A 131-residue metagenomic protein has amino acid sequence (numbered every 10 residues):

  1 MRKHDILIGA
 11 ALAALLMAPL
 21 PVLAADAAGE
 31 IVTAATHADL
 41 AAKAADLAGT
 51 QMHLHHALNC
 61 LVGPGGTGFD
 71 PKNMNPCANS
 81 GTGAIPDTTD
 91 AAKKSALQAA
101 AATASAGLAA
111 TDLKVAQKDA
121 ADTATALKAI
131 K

Functional and structural regions predicted by a protein language model:
M1-A10: Bacterial N-terminal signal peptides that target proteins for export
P19-V22: N-terminal signal peptide c-region/cleavage motif recognized by signal peptidases
A24-K131: Mature extracytoplasmic or organellar-lumen-exposed domains after removal of signal/transit peptides
